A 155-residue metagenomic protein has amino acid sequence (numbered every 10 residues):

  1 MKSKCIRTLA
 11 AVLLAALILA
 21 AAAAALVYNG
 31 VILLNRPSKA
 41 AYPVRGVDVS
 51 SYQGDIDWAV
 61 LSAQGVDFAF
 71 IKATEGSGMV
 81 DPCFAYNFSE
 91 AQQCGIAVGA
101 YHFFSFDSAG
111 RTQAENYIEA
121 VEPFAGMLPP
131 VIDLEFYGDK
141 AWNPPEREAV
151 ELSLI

Functional and structural regions predicted by a protein language model:
M1-A21: N-terminal Sec-pathway targeting helices
L19-P37: Membrane-interface motif at the C-terminal end of an N-terminal transmembrane signal
V31-L34, K39-D55, S62, D67 (+1 more regions): Substrate-binding cleft of extracellular glycoside hydrolase catalytic domains
